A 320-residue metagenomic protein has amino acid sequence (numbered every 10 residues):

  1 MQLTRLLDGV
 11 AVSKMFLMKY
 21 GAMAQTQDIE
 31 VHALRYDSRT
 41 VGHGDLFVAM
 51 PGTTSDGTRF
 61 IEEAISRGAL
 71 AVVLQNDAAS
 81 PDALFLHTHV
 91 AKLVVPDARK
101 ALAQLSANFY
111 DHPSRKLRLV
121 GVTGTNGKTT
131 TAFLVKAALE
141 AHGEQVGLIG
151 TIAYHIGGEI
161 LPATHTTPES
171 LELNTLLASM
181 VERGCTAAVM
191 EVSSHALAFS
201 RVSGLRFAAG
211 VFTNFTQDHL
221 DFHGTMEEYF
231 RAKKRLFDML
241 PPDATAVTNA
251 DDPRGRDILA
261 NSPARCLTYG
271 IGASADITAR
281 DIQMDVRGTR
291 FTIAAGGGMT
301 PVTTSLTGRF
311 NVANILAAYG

Functional and structural regions predicted by a protein language model:
M1-Q104, P253, T278, T307 (+1 more regions): N-terminal leader/targeting and accessory segments in enzymes
K14-L17, I152-I156, T289-A294: Short polybasic amphipathic segments
E30, A91, Q145, R265-L267 (+2 more regions): Conserved beta-strand segments of alpha/beta enzyme cores
T40, V286-R287, T292-G320: Nucleotide phosphate-binding/pyrophosphate-handling subdomain across enzymes that bind or process nucleotide phosphates
F47, V72, K92, G210-F212 (+2 more regions): Short, well-ordered beta-strand core segments
L74-N76, P96, P263-D285, T303-R309: Beta-strand->loop->alpha-helix junctions that form or flank phosphate-binding loops in nucleotide-handling enzymes
L86-V95, L161-T164, P263-G270: Active-site regions of enzymes building and remodeling cell-envelope glycoconjugates
A101-A250, R254-A264, A295-G298, L316 (+1 more regions): Phosphate-binding loop of NTP-binding sites
